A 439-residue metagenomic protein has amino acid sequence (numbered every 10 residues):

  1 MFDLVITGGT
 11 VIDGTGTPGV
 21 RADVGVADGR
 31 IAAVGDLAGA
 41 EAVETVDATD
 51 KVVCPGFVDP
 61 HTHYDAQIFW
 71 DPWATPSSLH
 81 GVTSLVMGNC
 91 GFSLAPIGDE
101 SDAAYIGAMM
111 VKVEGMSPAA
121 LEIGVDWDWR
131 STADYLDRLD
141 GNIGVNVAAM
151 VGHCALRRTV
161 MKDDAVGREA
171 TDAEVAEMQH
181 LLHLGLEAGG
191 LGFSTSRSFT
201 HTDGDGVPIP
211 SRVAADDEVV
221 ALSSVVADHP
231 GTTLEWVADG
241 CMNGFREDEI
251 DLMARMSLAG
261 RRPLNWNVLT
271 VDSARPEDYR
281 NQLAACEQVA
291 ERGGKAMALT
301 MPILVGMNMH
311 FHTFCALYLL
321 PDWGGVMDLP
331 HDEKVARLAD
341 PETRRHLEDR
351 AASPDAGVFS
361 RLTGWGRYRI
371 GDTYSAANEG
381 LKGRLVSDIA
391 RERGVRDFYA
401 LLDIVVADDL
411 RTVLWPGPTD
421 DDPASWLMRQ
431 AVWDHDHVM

Functional and structural regions predicted by a protein language model:
M1-F2, E41-V43, A48-P55, H80-T83 (+6 more regions): Short coil/turn connectors at secondary-structure junctions
F2-T7, V11-G56, D71: Histidine-rich, glycine-flanked metal-binding segment
G9, G29, D50, H61 (+5 more regions): Divalent metal-coordination and catalytic microenvironments
D36, C90-F92, S198, D239: Short, ordered loop/turn segments at secondary-structure junctions
V53-P76: Di-metal (Zn2+ and/or Mg2+/Mn2+) metal-binding site signature of metallo-dependent hydrolases with the MBL/beta-CASP
C54-H61, M87-N89, V237, N267: Active-site neighborhood of phospho(di)ester-bond hydrolases with catalytic His/Asp-centered motifs
W70-G192, H229: Divalent-metal coordination cores built from histidine and acidic residues
Y135, L139, I143-G144, M150-R157 (+4 more regions): Active-site neighborhoods of metal-dependent hydrolases
